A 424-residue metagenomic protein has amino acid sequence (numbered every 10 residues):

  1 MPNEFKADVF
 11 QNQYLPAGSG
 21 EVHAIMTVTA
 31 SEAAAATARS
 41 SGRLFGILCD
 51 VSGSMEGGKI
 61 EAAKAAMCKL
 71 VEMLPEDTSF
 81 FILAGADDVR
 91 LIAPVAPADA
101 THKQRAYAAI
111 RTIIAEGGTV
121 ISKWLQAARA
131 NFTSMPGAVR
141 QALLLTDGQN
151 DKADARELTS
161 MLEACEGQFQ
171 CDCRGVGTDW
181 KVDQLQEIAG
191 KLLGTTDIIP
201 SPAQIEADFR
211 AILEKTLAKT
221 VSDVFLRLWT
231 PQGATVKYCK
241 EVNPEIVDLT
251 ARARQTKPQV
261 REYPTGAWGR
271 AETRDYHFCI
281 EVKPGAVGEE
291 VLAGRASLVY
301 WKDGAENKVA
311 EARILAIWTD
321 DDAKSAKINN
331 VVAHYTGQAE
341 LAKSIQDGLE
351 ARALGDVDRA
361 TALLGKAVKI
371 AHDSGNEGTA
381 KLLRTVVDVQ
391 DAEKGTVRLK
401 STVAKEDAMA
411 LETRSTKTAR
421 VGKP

Functional and structural regions predicted by a protein language model:
E4-F10, T27-T29, L44, L48 (+9 more regions): PAZ/PAZ-like end-binding module
F5-D223, G285-V287: Exposed acidic/Ser/Thr-rich ligand/metal-binding surfaces
D8-N12, R210-A211, Q259-T265, C279-I280: Short structured motifs
A84, L226-A234, V242-P244: Short acidic, flexible loop segments centered on an aromatic residue
Q232-K240, D303-E306: Short aromatic-acidic-glycine turn motif
P244-E272: Extracellular adhesion/glycan-binding regions together with long Ser/Thr- and acidic-residue-rich low-complexity tracts
G269-G288: Low-complexity, intrinsically disordered segments enriched in Ser/Thr together with acidic residues
V282-P424: Long, acidic serine/threonine- and proline-rich intrinsically disordered regions
